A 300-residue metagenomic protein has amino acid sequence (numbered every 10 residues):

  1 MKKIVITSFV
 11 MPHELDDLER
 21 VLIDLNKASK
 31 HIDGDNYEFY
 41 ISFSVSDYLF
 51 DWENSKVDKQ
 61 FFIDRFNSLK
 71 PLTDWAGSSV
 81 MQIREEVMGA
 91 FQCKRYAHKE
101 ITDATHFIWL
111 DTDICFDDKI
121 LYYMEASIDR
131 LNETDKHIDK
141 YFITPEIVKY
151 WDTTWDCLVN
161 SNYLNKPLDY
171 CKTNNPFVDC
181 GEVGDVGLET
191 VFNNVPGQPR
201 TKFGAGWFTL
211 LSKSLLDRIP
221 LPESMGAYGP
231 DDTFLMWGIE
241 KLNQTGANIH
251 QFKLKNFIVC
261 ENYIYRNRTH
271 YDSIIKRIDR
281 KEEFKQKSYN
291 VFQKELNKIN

Functional and structural regions predicted by a protein language model:
S8-R20, V45-L49, M88: Active-site beta-to-alpha loop of glycosyltransferases that engages the nucleotide-sugar donor
R20-N36: Short, acidic, metal-binding catalytic loop of nucleotide-sugar glycosyltransferases
N36-W52, I83: Short beta-strand/loop segment that forms part of the nucleotide-sugar
N67-M88: Conserved donor nucleotide-binding strand/loop of the catalytic core
R84-I101: Glycine-rich, basic loop-to-helix element that forms the pyrophosphate-binding segment of sugar-nucleotide handling
A104-C115: Short beta-strand-to-loop acidic/aromatic patch adjacent to the donor-nucleotide binding site
D117, Y123-D217, E223: Conserved catalytic core of nucleotide-sugar-dependent glycosyltransferases
G197-Q198, F203-A205, S224-N300: C-terminal catalytic/acceptor-binding lobe
